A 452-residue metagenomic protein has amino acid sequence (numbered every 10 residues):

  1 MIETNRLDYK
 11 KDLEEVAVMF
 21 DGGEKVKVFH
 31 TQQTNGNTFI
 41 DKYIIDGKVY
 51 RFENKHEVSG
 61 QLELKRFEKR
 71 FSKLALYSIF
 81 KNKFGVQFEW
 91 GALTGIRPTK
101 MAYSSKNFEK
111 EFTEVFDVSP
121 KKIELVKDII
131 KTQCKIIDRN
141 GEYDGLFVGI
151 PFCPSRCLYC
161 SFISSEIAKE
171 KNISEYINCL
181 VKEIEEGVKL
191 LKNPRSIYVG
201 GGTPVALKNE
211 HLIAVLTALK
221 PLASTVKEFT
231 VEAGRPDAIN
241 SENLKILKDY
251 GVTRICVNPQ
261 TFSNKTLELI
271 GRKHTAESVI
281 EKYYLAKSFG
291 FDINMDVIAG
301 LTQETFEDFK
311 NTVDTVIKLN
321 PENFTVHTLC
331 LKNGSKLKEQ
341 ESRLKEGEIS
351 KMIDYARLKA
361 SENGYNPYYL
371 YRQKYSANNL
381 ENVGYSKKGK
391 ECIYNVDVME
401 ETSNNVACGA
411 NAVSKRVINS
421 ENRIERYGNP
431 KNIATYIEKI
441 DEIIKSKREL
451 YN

Functional and structural regions predicted by a protein language model:
M1-T99, S104-S105, G384, K388-N452: Radical SAM enzyme core and accessory elements
V26, C330, G334, K338-C408: A C-terminal junction/extension of Radical SAM enzymes
D41, V148, I255-V257: Short beta-strand motif preference
K83-W90, T94, S104-F147: N-terminal [4Fe-4S]-dependent radical SAM core
E142-I177: Canonical Radical SAM [4Fe-4S] cluster-binding loop centered on the CxxxCxxC motif and its immediate flanking residues
Y143-G145, S196, E228, N323 (+2 more regions): Beta-sheet entry/capping signal
V148, V326, L370: Short glycine/serine/threonine-enriched helix-capping/active-site loop that flanks the nucleotide-sugar donor pocket
S164-Y355: Conserved non-cysteine loop/helix-boundary elements of the Radical SAM core domain that shape
